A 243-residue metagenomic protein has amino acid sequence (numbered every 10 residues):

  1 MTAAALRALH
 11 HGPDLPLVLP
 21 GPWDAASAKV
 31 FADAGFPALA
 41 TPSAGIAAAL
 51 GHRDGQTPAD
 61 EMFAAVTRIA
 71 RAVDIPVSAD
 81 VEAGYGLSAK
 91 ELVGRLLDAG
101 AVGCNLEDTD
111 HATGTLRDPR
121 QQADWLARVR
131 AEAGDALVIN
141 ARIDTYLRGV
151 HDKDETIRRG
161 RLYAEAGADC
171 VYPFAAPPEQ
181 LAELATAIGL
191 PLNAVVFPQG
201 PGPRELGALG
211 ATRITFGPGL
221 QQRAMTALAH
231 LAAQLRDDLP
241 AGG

Functional and structural regions predicted by a protein language model:
M1-G21, A25-D33, W125-A131, L137 (+1 more regions): N-terminal amphipathic alpha-helix/helix-capping segment at the start of soluble metabolic enzymes
A3-A8, H52-A79, A99, G114-A141 (+2 more regions): Alpha-helix-loop-beta-strand connector modules within alpha/beta enzyme cores
L9-S27, G51-G55, P76-K90, L116 (+2 more regions): Active-site mouth loops of central-metabolism enzymes
L17-L19, P37-A38, P76-S78, V102-N105 (+4 more regions): Structural preference for beta-strand elements that scaffold enzyme active sites
L19, W23, C104-E107, K153 (+3 more regions): Catalytic beta/alpha-barrel core
S27-V30, A79, G84-L96, Q199-A211: Catalytic cores of alpha/beta
A38-F63, A83, L87, N105-Q122 (+2 more regions): Glycine-rich, proline-tolerant flexible connector loops at the mouths of alpha/beta enzymes
L190-G243: C-terminal alpha-helical cap/extension of soluble enzyme domains
